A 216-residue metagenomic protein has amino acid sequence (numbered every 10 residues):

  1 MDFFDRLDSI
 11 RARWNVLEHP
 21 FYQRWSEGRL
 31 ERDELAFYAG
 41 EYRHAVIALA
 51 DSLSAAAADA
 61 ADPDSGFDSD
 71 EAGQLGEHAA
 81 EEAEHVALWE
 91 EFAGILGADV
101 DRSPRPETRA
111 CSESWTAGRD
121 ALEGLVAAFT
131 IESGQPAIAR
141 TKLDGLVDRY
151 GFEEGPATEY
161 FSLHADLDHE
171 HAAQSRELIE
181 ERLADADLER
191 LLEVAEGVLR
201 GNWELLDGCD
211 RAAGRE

Functional and structural regions predicted by a protein language model:
M1-E216: Non-heme di-metal
